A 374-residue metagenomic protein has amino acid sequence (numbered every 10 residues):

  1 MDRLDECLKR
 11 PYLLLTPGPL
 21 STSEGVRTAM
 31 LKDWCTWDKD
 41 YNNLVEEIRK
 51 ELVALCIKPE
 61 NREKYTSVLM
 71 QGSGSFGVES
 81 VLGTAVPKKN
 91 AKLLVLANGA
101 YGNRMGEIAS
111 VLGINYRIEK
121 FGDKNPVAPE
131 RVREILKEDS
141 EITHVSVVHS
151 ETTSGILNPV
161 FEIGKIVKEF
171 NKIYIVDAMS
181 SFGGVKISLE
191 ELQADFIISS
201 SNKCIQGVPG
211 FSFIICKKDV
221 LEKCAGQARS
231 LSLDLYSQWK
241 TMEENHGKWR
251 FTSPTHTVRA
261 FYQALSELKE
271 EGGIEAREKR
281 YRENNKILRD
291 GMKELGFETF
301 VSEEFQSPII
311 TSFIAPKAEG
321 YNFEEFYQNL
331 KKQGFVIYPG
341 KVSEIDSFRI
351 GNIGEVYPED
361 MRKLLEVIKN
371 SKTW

Functional and structural regions predicted by a protein language model:
P11-M70: A glycine-/small-polar-enriched, mobile loop at the entrance of the PLP active site in fold-type I
S21, N202-R289: Active-site C-terminal subdomain of aminotransferase-like
E63-L94, G102-G106: Conserved beta-loop-alpha segment that forms the PLP phosphate-binding cup at the N-terminus of a helix
V127-G183, F196: Active-site phosphate-binding strand-loop segment of PLP-dependent enzymes
E190-N202, S212: Conserved active-site segment immediately N-terminal to the catalytic lysine that forms the internal aldimine
E298-N329: Conserved PLP-binding catalytic core of the aspartate aminotransferase-like
S347-W374: PLP-dependent enzyme catalytic core of the Aspartate aminotransferase-like
